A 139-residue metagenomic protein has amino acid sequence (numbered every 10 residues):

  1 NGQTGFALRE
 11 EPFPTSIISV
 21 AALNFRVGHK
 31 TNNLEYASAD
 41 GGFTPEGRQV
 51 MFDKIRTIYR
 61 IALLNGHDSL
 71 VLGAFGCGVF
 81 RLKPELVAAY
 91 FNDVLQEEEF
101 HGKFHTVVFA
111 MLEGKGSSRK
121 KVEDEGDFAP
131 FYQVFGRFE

Functional and structural regions predicted by a protein language model:
N1-L70, A74-E139: Macrodomain-like recognition of ADP-ribose-binding/processing modules
